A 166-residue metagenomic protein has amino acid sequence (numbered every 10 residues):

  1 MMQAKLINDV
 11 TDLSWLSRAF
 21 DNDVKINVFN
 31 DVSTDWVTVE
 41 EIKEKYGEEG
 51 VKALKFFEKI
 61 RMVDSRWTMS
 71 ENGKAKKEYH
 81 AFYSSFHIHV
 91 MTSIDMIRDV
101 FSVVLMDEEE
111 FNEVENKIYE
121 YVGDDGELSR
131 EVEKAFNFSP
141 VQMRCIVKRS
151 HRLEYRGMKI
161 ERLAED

Functional and structural regions predicted by a protein language model:
D12, E71-L105: Conserved segment of winged-helix/HTH DNA-binding domains
R18-K25, W36, E108-E115: Short helix-coil-helix linker/hinge
D23-K25, D31-E41, Y121-L128: Short capping segments at the starts of secondary-structure elements
I26-N30, E115-Y119, R144: Hydrophobic residues on short alpha-helical segments
E40-K43, R130-F136: Short alpha-helical "recognition helix" segments of helix-turn-helix
Y46-K59, F136-R149: Short amphipathic alpha-helical interaction segments
K59-T68, K148-R162: A short, conserved structural fragment
I94-E131: Helix-turn-helix/homeodomain-like alpha-helical modules used for DNA recognition and transcription-factor dimerization
